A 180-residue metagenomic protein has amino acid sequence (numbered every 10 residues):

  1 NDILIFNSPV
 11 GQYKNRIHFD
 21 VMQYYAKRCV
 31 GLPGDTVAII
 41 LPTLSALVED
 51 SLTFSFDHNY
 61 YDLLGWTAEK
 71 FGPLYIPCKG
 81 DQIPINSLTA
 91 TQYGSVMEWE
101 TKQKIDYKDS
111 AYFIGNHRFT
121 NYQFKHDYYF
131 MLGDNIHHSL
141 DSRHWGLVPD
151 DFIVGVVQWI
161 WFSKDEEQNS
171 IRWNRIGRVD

Functional and structural regions predicted by a protein language model:
N1-D180: Soluble "head" domains of membrane/secretory-pathway proteins
